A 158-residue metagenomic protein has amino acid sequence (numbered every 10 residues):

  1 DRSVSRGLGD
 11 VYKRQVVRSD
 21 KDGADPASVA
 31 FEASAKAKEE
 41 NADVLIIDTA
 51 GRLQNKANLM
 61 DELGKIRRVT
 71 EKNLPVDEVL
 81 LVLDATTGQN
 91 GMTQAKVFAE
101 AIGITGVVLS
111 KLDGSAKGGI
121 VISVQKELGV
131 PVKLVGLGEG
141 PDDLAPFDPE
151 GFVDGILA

Functional and structural regions predicted by a protein language model:
D1-Y12: Single conserved hydrophobic/aromatic residue that forms the stacking wall/gate of nucleotide- or nucleobase-binding
R6, D20, V135-G136: Short beta-strand-centered segment that lines the nucleotide-binding/catalytic pocket of NTP-utilizing
R14-R18: Conserved nucleotide-sensing/catalytic segment adjacent to the nucleotide-binding pocket in NTP-handling enzymes
D22-A24: Auxiliary alpha/beta "docking" domains used to position bulky ligands
P26-E39, Q54-A158: Conserved catalytic-core segment of NTP-binding enzymes
N41-D43: Short acidic/histidine-rich motifs immediately flanking catalytic phosphotransfer sites in two-component signaling
L45-I47, V108: Walker B beta-strand of ABC/ABC-like P-loop ATPase nucleotide-binding domains, specifically the conserved hydrophobic
A50-R52: Short glycine-rich anion-binding loops that position phosphate/pyrophosphate groups of nucleotides and phosphorylated
